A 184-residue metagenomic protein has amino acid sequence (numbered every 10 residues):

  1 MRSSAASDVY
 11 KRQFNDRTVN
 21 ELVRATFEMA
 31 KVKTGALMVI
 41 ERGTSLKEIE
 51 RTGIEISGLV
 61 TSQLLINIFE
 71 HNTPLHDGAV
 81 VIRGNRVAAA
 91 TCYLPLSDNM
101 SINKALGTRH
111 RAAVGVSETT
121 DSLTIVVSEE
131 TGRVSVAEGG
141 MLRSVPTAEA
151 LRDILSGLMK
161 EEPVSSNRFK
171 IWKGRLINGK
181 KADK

Functional and structural regions predicted by a protein language model:
M1, F169-W172: A residue-identity detector for tryptophan
M1, N20, G107-T108: Residue-level recognition of alpha-helix initiation/capping sites
M1-A6, Y10: Single conserved hydrophobic/aromatic residue that forms the stacking wall/gate of nucleotide- or nucleobase-binding
A5, R24, A112: Short Gly/charged-rich anion-binding patches and loops
K11, G174-K184: Low-complexity, charge- and small-residue-enriched intrinsically disordered regions
Q13-T18, L106: Short, glycine-rich nucleotide/cofactor-binding loops
D16-V32, L65: Phosphate-interacting basic helix/loop segments used at nucleotide- and nucleic-acid interfaces
V32-I154, L158-E161, S166-F169: Terminal membrane-proximal soluble interaction domains of membrane-associated proteins
